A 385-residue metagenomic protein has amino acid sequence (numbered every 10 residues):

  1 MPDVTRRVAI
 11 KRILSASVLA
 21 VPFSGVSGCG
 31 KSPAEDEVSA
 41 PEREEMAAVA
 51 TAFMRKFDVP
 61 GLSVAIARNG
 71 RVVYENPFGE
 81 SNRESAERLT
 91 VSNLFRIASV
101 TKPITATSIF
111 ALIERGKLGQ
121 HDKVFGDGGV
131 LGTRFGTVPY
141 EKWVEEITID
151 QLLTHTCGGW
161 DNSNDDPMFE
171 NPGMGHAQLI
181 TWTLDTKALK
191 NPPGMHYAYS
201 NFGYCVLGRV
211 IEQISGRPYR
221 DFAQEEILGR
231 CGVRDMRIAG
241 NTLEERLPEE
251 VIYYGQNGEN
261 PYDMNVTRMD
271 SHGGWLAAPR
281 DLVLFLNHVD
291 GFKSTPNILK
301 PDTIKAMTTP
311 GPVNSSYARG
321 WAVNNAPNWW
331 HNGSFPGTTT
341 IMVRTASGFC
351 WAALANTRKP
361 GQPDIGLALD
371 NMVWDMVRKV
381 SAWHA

Functional and structural regions predicted by a protein language model:
P2-D3, V8-C29: N-terminal export signals
G30-E35: Bacterial lipoprotein signal-peptidase II cleavage site
S39-F95, K117, G132-R134: Short, conserved catalytic-motif segment at the N-terminal edge
V64, G70, N93-V124, L207-E212 (+3 more regions): Active-site SXXK
R71, F78, N82, T137-S334 (+1 more regions): Short, surface-exposed loop or secondary-structure junction motifs that flank catalytic or metal-binding residues
G119-P139, R230: Short, glycine/proline-biased beta-turn/loop segments that scaffold the active-site neighborhood
T308, P360-A385: Short, gly/Ser/Thr-rich active-site loops of penicillin-recognizing serine hydrolases
T339-G361: Short, well-ordered beta-strand elements
